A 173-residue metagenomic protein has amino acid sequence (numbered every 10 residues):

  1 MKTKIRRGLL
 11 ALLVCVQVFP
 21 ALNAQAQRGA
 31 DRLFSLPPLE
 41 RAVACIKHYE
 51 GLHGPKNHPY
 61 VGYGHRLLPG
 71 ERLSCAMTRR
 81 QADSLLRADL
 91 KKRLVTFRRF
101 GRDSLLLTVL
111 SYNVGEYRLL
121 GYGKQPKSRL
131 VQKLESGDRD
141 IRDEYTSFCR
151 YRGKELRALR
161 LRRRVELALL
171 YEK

Functional and structural regions predicted by a protein language model:
K2-I5, L12-L13, N23-H53, H65 (+4 more regions): Long, amphipathic alpha-helical surface segments
G54-H58, T96-L106, E144: Surface-exposed patches in mature extracellular/periplasmic domains of secreted proteins
H58-V61, H65: Early exported N-terminus immediately downstream of N-terminal targeting peptides
S104-R118: Short N-proximal segments of mature Sec-exported proteins
